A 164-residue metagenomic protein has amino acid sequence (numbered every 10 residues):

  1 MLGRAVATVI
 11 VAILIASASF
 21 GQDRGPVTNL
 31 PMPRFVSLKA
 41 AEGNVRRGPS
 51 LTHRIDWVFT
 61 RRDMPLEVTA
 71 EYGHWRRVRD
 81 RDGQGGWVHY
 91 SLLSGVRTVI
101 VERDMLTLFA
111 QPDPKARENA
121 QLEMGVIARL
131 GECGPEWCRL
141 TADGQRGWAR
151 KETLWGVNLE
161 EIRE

Functional and structural regions predicted by a protein language model:
M1-V9: Bacterial N-terminal signal peptides that target proteins for export
A16-S19: N-terminal signal peptide c-region/cleavage motif recognized by signal peptidases
G21-R47, V58-R62, T69-Q84, V88-P112 (+2 more regions): SH3-family beta-barrel domains
S50: Intrinsically disordered, low-complexity polar regions and short flexible loop motifs
R54-I55: Beta-strand-rich domains and repeat architectures in extracellular enzymes and scaffolds, especially beta-propellers
